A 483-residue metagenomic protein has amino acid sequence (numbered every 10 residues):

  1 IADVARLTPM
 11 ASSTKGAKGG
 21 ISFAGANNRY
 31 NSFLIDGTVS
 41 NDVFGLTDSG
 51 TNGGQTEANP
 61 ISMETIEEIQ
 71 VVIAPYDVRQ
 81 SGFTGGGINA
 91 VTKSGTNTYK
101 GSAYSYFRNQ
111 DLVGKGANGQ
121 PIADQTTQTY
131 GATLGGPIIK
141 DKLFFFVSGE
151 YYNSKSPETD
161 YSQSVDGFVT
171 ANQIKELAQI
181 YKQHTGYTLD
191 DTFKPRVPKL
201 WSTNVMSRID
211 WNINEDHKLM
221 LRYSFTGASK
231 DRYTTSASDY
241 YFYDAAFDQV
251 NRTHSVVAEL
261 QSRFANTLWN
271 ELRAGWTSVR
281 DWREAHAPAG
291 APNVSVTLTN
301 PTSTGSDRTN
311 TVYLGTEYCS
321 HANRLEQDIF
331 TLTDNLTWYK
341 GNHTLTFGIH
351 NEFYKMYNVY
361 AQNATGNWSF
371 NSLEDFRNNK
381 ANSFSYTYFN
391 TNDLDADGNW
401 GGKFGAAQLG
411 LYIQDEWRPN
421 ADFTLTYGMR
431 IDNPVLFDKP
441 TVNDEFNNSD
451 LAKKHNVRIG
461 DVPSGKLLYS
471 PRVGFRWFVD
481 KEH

Functional and structural regions predicted by a protein language model:
I1-S94, V113, T127-T133, Y152: Periplasmic N-terminal accessory/gating domains of Gram-negative outer-membrane beta-barrel systems
T14, M63, Q80-G82, I122-T126 (+7 more regions): Short sequence motifs at beta-strands and strand-loop junctions characteristic of Gram-negative outer-membrane
F23, A90, A132-G136, S207-W211 (+5 more regions): Residues on the lipid-exposed face of transmembrane beta-strands in outer-membrane beta-barrel proteins
I66, K93-G95, T127, I139-D141 (+6 more regions): Outer-membrane beta-barrel channels and translocator barrels
P75, S105-D111, Y151-K155, F225-S229 (+4 more regions): Transmembrane beta-strands of outer-membrane beta-barrel pores
K100, A123-S229, D248-W276, P471: Transmembrane beta-barrel wall of Gram-negative outer-membrane proteins
W201, N212-Q414, K453-K454: Replace "related TpsB outer-membrane translocases also match" with "some related outer-membrane beta-barrels such as
R273-G275, E326-D328, A406, G410-N447 (+1 more regions): Structural signature of Gram-negative outer-membrane beta-barrels, strongest in the C-terminal barrel of TonB-dependent
